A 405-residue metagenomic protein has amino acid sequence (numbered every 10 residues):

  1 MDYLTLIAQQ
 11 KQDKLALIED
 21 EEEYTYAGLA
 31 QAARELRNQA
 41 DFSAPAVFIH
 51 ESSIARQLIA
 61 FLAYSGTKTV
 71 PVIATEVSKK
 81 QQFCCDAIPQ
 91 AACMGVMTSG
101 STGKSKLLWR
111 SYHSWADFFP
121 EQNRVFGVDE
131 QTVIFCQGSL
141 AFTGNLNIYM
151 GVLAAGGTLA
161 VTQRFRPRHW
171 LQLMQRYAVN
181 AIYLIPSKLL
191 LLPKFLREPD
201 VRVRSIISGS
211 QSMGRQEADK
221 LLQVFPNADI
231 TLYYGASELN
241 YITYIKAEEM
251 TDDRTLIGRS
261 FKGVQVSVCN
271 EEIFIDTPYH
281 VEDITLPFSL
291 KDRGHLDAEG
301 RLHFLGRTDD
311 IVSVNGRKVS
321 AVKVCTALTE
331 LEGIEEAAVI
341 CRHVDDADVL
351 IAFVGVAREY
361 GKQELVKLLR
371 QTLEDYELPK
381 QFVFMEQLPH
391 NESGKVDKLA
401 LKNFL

Functional and structural regions predicted by a protein language model:
T5, Q10-D41, K79, D86-A87 (+1 more regions): Conserved AMP-binding/adenylate-forming core of the ANL superfamily
E22, N38-V70, A74-V77, C136-S139: Conserved AMP-binding/adenylate-forming
C93-P120: Conserved AMP-binding A3 loop
D117-V133, A141-A181: Conserved AMP-binding/adenylation subdomain of ANL enzymes
V161, I182, N227-N270, V281-P287: Conserved ATP-binding loop and adjacent catalytic segment of the adenylate-forming AMP-binding
A181, P193-D252: Gly/Ser/Thr-rich phosphate-binding loop
I182, K291-E377: AMP-binding/adenylate-forming catalytic core of the ANL superfamily
L373-V396: AMP-binding/adenylate-forming catalytic domain of the ANL superfamily
